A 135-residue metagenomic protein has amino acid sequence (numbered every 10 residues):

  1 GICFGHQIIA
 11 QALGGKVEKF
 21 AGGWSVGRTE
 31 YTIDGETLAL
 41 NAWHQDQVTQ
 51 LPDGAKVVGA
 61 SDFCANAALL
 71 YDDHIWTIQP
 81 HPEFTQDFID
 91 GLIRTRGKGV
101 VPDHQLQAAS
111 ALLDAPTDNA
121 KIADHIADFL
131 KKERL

Functional and structural regions predicted by a protein language model:
G1-I33, T37-A39: Cysteine-nucleophile active-site neighborhood
I8-Q11, N41-W43, T49, T77 (+3 more regions): Active-site-adjacent pocket-lining segments in enzyme domains
A12-K16, G54, G91-L92: Residue-level signal for well-ordered alpha-helical positions
K16, H74-I75: Structural motif
V17, V58-G59, R94-R96: Glycine-rich, phosphate-binding/catalytic loops in enzymes
E36-H74, P80-P82: Catalytic beta-strand/loop cores that center a nucleophilic Ser/Cys/Thr and support acyl-enzyme chemistry
F84, I89-L135: Acyltransferase
